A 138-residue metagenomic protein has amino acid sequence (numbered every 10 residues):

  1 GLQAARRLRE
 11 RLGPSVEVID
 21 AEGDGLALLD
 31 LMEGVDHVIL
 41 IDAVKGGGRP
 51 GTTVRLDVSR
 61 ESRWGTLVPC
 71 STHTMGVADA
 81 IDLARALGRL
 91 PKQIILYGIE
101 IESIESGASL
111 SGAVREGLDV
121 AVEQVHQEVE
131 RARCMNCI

Functional and structural regions predicted by a protein language model:
G1-P91, L96-I99, A108-V120, Q124-I138: N-terminal catalytic or cofactor-binding beta/alpha core of small enzyme domains
I101-S103: Short, internal active-site loops enriched in acidic
